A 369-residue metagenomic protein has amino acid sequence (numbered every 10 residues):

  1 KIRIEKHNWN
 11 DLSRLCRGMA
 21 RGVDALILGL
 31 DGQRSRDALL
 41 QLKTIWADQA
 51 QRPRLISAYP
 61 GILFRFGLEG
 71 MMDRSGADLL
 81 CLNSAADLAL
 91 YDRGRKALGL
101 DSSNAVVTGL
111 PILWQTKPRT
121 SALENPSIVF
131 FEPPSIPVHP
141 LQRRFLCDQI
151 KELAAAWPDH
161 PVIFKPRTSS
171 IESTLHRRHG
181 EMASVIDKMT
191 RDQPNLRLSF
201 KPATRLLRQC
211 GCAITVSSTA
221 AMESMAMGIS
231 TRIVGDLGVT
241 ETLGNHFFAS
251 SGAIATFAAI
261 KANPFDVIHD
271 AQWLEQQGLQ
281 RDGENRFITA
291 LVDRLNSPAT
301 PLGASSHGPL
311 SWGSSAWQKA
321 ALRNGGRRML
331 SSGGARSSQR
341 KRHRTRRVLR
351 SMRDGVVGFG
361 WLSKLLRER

Functional and structural regions predicted by a protein language model:
K1-D101, V107: Active-site and donor-binding regions of nucleotide-sugar-utilizing enzymes
L12-G18, R197-R205: Short acidic low-complexity segments
G32-R36, I62-F64, D87-L88, P134-Q142 (+2 more regions): Short acidic, S/G/P-rich loop/turn micro-motifs used as interaction or catalytic elements
G76-R143: A nucleotide-sugar donor-handling region in carbohydrate enzymes
L113-A183: Conserved catalytic-core segment of nucleotide-activated headgroup transferases in glycan assembly
H179-K201: Nucleotide-activated donor-binding/catalytic signature segment of Leloir-type glycosyltransferases, i.e., the conserved
F200-G244: A donor-sugar binding/catalytic signature common to diverse glycosyltransferases and related nucleotide-sugar
N245, G252-I254, A258-R369: C-terminal amphipathic helix plus adjacent low-complexity, charged tail appended to glycosyltransferase catalytic
